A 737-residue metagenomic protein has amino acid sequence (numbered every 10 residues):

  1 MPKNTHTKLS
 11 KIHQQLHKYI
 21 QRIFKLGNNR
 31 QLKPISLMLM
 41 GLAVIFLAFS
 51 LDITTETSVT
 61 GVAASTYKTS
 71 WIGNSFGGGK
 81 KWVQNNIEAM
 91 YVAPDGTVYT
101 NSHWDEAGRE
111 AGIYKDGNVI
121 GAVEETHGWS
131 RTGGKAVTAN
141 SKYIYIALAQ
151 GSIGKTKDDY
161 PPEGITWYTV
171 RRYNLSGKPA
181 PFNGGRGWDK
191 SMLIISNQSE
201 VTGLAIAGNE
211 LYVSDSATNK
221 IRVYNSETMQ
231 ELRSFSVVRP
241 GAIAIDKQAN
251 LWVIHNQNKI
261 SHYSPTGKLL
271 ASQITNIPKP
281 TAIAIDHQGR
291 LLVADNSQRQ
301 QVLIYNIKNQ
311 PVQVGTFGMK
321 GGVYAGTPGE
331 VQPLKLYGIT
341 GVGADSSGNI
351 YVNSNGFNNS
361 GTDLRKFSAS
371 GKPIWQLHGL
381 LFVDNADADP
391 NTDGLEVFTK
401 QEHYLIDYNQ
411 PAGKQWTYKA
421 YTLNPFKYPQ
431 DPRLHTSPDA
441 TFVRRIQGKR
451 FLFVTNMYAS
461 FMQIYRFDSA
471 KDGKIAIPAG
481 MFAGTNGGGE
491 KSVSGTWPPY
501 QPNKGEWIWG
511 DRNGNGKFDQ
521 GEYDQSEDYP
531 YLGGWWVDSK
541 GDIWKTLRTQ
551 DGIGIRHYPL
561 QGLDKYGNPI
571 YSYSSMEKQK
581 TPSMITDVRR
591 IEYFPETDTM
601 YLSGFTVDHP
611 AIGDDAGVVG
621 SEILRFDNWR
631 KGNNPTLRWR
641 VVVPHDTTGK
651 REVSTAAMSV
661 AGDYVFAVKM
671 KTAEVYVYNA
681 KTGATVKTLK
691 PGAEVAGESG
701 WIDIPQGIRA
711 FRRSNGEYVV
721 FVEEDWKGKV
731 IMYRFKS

Functional and structural regions predicted by a protein language model:
K68-K80, I120-W129, S176-N197, V312-L334 (+6 more regions): Surface-exposed loop and turn segments in beta-propeller and other repeat-based domains that flank or scaffold
F76-G108, T441, R589: Beta-strand-rich domains and repeat architectures in extracellular enzymes and scaffolds, especially beta-propellers
N85-A89, S130-A139, S199-L204, R239-A244 (+9 more regions): Repeated scaffold domains used in trafficking and secretory/extracellular systems, primarily beta-propellers
V92-D95, A139-S141, I206-G208, I245-Q248 (+8 more regions): Residue-level detector of Asp-centered blade-edge/turn motifs that repeat once per structural unit in beta-propeller
T97-T100, I144-I146, L211-V213, N250-V253 (+8 more regions): Conserved beta-propeller blade signature
W104-G108, Q150-T156, T218-N219, N258-K259 (+8 more regions): Short glycine/acidic-enriched loop and turn motifs that connect beta-strands
Y114-N118, N174-K178, N225-M229, Y263-K268 (+7 more regions): Short loop/turn segments that connect beta-strands within beta-propeller blades
I702-S737: Blade-level signature of beta-propeller repeat domains, shared across WD40, Kelch, NHL, RCC1 and BNR/Asp-box propellers
